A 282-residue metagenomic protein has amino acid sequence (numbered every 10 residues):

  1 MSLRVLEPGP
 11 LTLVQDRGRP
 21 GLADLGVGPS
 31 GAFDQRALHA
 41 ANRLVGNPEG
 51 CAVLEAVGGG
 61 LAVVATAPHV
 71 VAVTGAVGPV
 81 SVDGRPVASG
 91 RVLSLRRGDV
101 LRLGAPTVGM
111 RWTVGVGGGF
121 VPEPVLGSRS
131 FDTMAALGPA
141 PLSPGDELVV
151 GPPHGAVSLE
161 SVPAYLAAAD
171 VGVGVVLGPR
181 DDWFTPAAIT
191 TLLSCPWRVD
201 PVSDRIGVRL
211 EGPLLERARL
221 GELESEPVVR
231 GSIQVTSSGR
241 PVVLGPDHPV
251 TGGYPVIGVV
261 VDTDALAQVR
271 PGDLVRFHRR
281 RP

Functional and structural regions predicted by a protein language model:
M1-P282: Conserved "landmark" site that anchors the functional core of diverse proteins
